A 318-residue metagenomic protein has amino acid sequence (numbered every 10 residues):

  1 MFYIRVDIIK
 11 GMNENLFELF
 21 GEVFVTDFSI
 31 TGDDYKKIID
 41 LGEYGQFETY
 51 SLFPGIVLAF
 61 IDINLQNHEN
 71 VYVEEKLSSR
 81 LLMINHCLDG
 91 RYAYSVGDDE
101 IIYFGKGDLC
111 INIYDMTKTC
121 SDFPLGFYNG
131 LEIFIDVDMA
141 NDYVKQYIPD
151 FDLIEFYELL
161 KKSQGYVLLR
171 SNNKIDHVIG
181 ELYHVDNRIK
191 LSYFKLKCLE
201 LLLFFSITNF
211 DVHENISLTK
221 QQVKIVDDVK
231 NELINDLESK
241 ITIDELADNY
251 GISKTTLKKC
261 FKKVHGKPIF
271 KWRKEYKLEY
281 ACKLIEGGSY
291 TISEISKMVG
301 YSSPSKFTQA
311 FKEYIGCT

Functional and structural regions predicted by a protein language model:
M1-G32: Short Lys/Arg-enriched alpha/beta "domain-start" segment
I4-D7, S95, E100-T219, V226 (+5 more regions): Alpha-helical bundle regulatory/interaction domains
D27-F127: N-terminal functional module of multi-domain proteins
F194, L233, L257: Conserved hydrophobic/aromatic pocket- or pore-lining residues that grip, position, or stack substrates in active sites
D227-N235, K240, D244-E245, K263-S305: Terminal helix-turn-helix DNA-binding modules in bacterial transcription factors
T256-L257, F261, K306-F307, F311: Short hydrophobic/aromatic patch on the recognition helix
G287, M298, T308-T318: …primarily DNA-binding HTH/wHTH and HhH modules…
